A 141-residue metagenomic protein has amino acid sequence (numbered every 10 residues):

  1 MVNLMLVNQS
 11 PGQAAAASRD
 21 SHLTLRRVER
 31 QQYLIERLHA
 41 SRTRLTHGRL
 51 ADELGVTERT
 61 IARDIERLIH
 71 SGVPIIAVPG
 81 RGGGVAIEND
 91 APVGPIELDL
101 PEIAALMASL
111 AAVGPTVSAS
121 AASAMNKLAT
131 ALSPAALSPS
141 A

Functional and structural regions predicted by a protein language model:
M1-A104: Short, basic/aromatic recognition patches that contact phosphate-bearing ligands
P101-A141: Bulky hydrophobic/aromatic content
